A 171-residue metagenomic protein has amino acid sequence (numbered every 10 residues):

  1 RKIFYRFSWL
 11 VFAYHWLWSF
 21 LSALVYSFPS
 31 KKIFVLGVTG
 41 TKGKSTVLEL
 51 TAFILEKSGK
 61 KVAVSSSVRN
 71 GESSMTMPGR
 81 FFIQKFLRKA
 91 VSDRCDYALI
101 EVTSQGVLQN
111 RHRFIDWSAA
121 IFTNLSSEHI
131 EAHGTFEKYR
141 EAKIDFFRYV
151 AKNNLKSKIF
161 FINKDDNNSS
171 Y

Functional and structural regions predicted by a protein language model:
R1-G37, T46-K60, K85, S157-F160: Short, basic phosphate-binding NTP loop
K32-I33, D93, A119-Y171: Acidic, Mg2+-coordinating active-site environments of NTP-dependent enzymes
V38, S65, I83, E101 (+3 more regions): Residue-level signal for inorganic ion chemistry
L50-A52, R111-R113, G134-T135: Short amphipathic alpha-helical segments
G59-S73, T103: Short beta-strand-centered segment that lines the nucleotide-binding/catalytic pocket of NTP-utilizing
G71-G79, E128-T135: Flexible beta-alpha connector loops of hexameric P-loop NTPases
S73-G106, N110: Conserved nucleotide-sensing/catalytic segment adjacent to the nucleotide-binding pocket in NTP-handling enzymes
V107-A120: ATP-dependent NMP and nucleoside kinases share a basic, alpha-helical "lid"
